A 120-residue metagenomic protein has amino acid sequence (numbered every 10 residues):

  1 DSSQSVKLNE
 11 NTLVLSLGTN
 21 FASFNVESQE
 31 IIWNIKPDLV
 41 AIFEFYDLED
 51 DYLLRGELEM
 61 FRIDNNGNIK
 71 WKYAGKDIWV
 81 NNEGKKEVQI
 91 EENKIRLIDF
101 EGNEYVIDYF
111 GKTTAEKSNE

Functional and structural regions predicted by a protein language model:
D1-E10, K36-D50, D77-E92, N119-E120: Repeated scaffold domains used in trafficking and secretory/extracellular systems, primarily beta-propellers
D1-I31: A glycine-rich, hydrophobic loop/mini-helix early in the fold
K7-L17, E49-G56, M60-R62, Q89-D99 (+1 more regions): Short beta-strand elements that form the blades of beta-propeller/WD-repeat-like and other beta-sheet-rich scaffold
N20-P37, M60-W79, N103-N119: Surface-exposed loop/turn elements that mediate protein-protein interactions on large endomembrane-trafficking
